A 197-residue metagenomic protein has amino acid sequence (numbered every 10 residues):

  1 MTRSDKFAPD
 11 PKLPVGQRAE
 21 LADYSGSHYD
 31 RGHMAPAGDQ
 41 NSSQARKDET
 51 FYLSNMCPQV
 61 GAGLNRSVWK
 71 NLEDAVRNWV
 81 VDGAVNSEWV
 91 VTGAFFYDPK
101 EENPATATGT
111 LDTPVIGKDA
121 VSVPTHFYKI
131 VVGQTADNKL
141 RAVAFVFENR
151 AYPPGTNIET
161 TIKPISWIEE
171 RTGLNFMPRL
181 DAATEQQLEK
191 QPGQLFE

Functional and structural regions predicted by a protein language model:
M1-P11: Active-site-surrounding "flap" and adjacent substrate/cofactor-binding loops of secreted or lumenal enzymes, prototyped
P11-E197: Domain-level detector of nuclease and nuclease-like folds in predominantly extracellular/periplasmic contexts
